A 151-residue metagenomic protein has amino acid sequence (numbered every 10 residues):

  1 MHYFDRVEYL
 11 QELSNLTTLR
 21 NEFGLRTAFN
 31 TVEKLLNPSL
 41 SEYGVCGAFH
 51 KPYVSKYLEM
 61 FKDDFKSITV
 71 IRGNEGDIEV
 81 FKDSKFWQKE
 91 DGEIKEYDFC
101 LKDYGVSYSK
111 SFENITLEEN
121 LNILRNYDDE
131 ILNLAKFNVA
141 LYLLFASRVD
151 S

Functional and structural regions predicted by a protein language model:
H2-S151: Glycine-rich anion-binding loops and their surrounding alpha/beta cores
